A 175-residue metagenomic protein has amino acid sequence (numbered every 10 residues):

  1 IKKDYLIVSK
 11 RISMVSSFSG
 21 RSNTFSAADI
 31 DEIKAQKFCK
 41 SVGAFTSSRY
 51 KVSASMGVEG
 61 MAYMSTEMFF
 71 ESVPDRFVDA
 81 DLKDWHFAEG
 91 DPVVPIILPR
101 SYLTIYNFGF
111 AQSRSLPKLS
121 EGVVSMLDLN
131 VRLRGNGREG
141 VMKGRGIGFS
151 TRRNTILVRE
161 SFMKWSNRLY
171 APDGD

Functional and structural regions predicted by a protein language model:
I1-E67: Membrane-proximal extracellular/periplasmic loop immediately following the first transmembrane helix
K2, A62-M64, G90, S125 (+1 more regions): A short, structural micro-pattern
K2-K3, W85-P92, L119-V123: Short, surface-exposed loop and linker segments with low hydrophobicity and enrichment for Pro/Ser/Thr
D4, D29-D31, D75, D79-D84 (+3 more regions): Acidic-enriched, low-complexity/disordered segments with a strong bias for Aspartate over Glutamate
M14-S17, T66-F70, L103-T104, S115-S120: N-terminal start-of-chain detector that recognizes signal peptides and the immediate post-cleavage beginning
F25, K40-G43, R49-S55, V94-D175: Basic-flanked hydrophobic alpha-helices used for secretion and membrane insertion
F45-T104: The feature marks short, hydrophobic/small-residue-biased sequence motifs that occur predominantly
